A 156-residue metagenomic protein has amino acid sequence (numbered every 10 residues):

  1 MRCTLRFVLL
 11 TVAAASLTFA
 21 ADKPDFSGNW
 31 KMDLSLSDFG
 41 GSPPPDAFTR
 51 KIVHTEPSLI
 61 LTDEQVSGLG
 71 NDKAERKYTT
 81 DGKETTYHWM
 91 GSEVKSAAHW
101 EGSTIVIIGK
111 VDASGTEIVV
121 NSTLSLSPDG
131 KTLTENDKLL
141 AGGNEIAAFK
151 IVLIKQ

Functional and structural regions predicted by a protein language model:
M1-T4: N-terminal secretory signal peptides that target proteins for export/translocation
R6-S16: Bacterial N-terminal signal peptides
A20-Q156: Hydrophobic small-molecule pocket/channel-lining residues, especially in calycin-type beta-barrels
